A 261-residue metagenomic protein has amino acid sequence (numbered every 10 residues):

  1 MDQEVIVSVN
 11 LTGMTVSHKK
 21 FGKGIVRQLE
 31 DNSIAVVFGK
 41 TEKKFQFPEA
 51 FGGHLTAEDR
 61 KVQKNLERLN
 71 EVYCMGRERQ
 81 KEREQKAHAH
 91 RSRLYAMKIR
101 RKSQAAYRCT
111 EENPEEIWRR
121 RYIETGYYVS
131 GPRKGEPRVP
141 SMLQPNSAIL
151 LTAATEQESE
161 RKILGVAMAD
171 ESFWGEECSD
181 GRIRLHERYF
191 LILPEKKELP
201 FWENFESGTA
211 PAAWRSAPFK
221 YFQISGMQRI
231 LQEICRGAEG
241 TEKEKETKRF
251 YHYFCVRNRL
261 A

Functional and structural regions predicted by a protein language model:
D2-H18: Short boundary/loop segments of OB/S1/cold-shock single-stranded nucleic-acid-binding domains
S8, E115-S225, E244: Structured alpha/beta reader/binder surfaces that contact nucleic acids or chromatin modification marks
G13, G24, P145-A148: Loop/turn positions that initiate beta-strands
V16, G24-V26, A169: Conserved hydrophobic positions within beta-strands
K20, R27-F51: Basic/aromatic-rich interaction segments and small domains that mediate binding to polyanionic partners
G22, K43-F45, I163-A167: Short beta-strand segments
E49, L55-K98, E177-A261: Contiguous surface segments at macromolecular interaction interfaces
Q85-G135: N-terminal "first-domain core" detector
